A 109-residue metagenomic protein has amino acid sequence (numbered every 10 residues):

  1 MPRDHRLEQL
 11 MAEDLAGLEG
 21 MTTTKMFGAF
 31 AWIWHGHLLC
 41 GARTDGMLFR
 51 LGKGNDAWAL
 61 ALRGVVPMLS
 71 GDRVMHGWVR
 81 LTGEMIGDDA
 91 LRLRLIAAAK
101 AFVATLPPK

Functional and structural regions predicted by a protein language model:
M1-K109: Charge-dense, helix-prone N-terminal extensions
